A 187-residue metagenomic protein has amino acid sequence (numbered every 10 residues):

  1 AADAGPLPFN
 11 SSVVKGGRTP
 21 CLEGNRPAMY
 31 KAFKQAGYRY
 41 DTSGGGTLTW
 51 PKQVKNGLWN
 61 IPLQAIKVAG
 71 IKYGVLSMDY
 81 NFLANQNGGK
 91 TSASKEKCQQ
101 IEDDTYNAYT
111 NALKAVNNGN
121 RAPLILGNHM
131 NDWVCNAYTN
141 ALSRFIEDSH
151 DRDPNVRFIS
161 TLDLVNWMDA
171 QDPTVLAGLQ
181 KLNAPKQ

Functional and structural regions predicted by a protein language model:
A1-A84, R121, D132-A141: Catalytic domains of cell-wall/extracellular-matrix polysaccharide-remodeling enzymes, centered on de-N-acetylation
N10, T91-S94, D172: Serine/threonine-rich low-complexity intrinsically disordered regions
Y30-F33, S92-K97, L126-N128: A generic short-segment signal for beta-strand/edge and adjacent turn/coil regions
Y40-K52, D103, N107-Q187: C-terminal domain-boundary segment and adjacent tail
A65-T110: A conserved mid-domain beta-alpha-beta active-site/ligand-binding segment of alpha/beta enzyme cores
